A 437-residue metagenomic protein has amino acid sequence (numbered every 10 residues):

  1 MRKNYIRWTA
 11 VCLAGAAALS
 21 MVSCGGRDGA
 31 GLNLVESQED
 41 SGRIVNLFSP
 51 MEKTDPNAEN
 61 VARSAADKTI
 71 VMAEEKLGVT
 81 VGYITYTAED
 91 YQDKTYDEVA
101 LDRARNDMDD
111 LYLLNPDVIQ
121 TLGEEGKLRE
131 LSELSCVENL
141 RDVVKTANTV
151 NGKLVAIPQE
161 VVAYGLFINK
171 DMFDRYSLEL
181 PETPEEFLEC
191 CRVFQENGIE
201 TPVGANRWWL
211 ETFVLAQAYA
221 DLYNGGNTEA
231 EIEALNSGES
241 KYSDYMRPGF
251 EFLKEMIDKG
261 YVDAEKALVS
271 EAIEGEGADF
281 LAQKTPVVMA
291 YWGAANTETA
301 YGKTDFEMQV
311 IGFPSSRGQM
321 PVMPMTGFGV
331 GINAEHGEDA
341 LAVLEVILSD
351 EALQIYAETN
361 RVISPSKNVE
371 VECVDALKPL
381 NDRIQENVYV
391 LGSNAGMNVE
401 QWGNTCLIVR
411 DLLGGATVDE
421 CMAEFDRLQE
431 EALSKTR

Functional and structural regions predicted by a protein language model:
A10-L13, M21-Q120, G318, I355 (+3 more regions): Conserved N-terminal structural module of periplasmic/extracytoplasmic solute-binding proteins
N33, E39, L114-Y164, E179 (+4 more regions): Hinge/lid segment of periplasmic solute-binding proteins
R43, K76, R175-Y176, A300-N360: Extracytoplasmic/periplasmic substrate-recognition and gating elements
E75-D142, D171, R175-Y176, E182 (+2 more regions): Extracytoplasmic "Venus flytrap"/periplasmic binding protein-like
K127-L128, N296, T326-E400, R437: Mature extracytoplasmic/periplasmic domains
V155-Q159, Y164, L188-G238, T285: Extracytoplasmic/periplasmic solute-binding protein
D174, Q385-R437: Conserved C-terminal helix/tail region of periplasmic/extracytoplasmic solute-binding proteins
L235-A267: Glycine-centered hinge/linker elements that transmit conformational signals in sensory and ligand-binding systems
